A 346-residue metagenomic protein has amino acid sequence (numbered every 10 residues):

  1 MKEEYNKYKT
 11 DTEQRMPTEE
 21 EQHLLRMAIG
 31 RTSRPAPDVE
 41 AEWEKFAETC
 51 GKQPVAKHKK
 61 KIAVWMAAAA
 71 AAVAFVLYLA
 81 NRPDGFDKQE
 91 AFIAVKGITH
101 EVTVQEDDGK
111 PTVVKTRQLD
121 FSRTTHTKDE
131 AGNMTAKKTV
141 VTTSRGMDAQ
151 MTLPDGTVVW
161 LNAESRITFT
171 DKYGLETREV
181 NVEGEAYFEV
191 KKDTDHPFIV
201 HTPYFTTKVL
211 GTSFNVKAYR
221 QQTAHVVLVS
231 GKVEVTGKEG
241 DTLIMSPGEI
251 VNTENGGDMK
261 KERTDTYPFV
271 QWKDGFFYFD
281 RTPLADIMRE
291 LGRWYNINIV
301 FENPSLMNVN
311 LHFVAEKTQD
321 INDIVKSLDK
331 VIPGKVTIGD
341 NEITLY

Functional and structural regions predicted by a protein language model:
T10-F46: A short, acidic loop/turn at secondary-structure junctions
Q22-M27, G257-Y346: N-terminal export/assembly leaders
F46-Q221, G237-G256, G339-D340: Short acidic/polar, Gly/Pro-enriched loop/turn segments located at secondary-structure boundaries
V227-L228: Propeptide (latency) domains of metzincin metalloproteases
